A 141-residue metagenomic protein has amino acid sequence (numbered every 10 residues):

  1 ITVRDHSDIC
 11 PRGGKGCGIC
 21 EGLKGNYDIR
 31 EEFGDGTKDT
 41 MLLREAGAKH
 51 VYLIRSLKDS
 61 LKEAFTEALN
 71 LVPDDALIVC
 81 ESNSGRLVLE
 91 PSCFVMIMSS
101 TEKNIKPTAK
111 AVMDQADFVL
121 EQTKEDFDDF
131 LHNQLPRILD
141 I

Functional and structural regions predicted by a protein language model:
I1-S56: N-terminal phosphate/diphosphate-binding loop that engages ATP/GTP or pyrophosphate donors across diverse enzyme folds
V3-H6, D59, E102, F127: Surface-exposed, flexible loop/turn segments at secondary-structure boundaries
H6-D8, L61, L87, I105: Conserved protein kinase catalytic core
D8-R12, A64, E90: Short, well-ordered secondary-structure micro-motifs
R12-G14, T66-L69, P136: Short low-complexity, flexible loop/linker segments enriched in glycine and/or proline with clustered acidic
G34, K38, S60-E63, P107: Conserved active-site and cofactor/substrate-binding residues in soluble primary-metabolism enzymes
E45-P73: Helix-adjacent hinge/juxtasegments
N70, D74-L77, S82-I141: Conserved catalytic-core segment of NTP-binding enzymes
